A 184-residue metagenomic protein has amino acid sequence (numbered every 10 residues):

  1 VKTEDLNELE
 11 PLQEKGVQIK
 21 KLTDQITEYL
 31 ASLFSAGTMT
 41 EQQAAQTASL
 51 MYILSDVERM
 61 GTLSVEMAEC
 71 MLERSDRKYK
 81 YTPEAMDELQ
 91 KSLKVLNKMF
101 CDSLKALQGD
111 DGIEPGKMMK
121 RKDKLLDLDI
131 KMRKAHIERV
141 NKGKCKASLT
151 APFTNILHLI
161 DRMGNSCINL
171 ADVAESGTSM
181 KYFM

Functional and structural regions predicted by a protein language model:
V1-M184: Cytosolic, long alpha-helical scaffolding segments
